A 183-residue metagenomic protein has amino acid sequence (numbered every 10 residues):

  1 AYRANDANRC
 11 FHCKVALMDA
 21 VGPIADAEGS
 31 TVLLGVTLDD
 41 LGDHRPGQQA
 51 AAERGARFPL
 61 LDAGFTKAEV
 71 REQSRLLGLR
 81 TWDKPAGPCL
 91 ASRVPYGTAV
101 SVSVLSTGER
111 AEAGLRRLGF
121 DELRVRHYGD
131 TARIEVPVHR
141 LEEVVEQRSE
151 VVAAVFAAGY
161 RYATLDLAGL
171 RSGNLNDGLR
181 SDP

Functional and structural regions predicted by a protein language model:
Y2-D83: Active-site adenylate/phosphate-handling loop in enzymes that bind or generate adenylated species
Y2-N5, H44-G47, V94-G97, E135-P137 (+1 more regions): Short secondary-structure transition/capping segments
N5, R9, V100-S103, E143-Q147: Alpha-helix N-cap and loop-to-helix initiation/capping positions
D19, P23-A27, A68, E72-L76 (+4 more regions): Replace "anionic and nucleotidyl ligands
D39-D40, C89, D130, L170: Positions that flank functional sites
H44, A50-A51, T98-V102, D182-P183: Short, electropositive alpha-helical surface patch
L61-L115, G119-L123, L170: Mid-to-C-terminal catalytic subdomains of enzymes that bind/position adenosyl phosphate moieties or nucleic-acid
E109-P183: Peripheral terminal appendages
